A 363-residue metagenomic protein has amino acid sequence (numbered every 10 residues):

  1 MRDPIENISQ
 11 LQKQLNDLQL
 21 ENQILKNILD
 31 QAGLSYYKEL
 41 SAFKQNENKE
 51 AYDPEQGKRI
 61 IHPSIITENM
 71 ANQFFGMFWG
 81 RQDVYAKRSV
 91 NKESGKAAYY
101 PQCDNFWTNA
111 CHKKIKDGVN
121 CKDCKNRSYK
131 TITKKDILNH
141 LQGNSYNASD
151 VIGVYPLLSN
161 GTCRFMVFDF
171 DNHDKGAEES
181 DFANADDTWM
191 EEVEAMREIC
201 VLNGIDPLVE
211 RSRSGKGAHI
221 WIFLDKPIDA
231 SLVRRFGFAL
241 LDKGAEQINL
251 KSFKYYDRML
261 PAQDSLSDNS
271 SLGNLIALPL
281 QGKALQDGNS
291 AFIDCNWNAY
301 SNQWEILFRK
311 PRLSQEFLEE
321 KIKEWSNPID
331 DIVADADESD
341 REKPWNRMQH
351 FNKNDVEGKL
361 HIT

Functional and structural regions predicted by a protein language model:
R2, G57-K216, F223-A239: Signature for HUH/AEP ssDNA processing cores
K38, A42-I65, D330-I362: Acidic, low-complexity intrinsically disordered tails
V151-M190, E194, D225-N352, V356: DNA replication initiation modules
